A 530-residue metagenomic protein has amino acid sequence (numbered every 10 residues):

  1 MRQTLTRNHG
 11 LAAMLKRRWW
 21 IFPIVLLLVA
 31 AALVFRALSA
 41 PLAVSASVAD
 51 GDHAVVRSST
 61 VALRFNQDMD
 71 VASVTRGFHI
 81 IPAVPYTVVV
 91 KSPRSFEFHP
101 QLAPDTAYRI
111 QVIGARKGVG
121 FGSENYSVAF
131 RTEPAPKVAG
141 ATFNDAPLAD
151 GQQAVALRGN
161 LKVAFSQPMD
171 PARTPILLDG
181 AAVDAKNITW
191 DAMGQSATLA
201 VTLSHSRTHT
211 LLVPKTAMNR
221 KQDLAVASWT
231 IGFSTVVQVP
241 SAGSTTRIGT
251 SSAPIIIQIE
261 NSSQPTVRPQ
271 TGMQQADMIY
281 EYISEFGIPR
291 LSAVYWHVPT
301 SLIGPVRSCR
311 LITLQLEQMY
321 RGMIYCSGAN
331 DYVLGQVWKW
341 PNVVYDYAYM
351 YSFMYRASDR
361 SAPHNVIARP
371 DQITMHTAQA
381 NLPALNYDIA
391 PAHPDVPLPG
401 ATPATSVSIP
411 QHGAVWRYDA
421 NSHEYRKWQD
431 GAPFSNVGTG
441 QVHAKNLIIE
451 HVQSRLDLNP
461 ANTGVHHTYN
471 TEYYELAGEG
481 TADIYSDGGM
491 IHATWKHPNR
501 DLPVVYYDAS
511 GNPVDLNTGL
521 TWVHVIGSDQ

Functional and structural regions predicted by a protein language model:
R2-Q238: Acidic, low-complexity Ser/Thr/Gly/Pro-rich repeat segments typical of extracellular/periplasmic and surface-exposed
V239-Y280, E285-Q530: A surface/extracellular/periplasmic glyco- and lipid-processing/surface-interacting theme
